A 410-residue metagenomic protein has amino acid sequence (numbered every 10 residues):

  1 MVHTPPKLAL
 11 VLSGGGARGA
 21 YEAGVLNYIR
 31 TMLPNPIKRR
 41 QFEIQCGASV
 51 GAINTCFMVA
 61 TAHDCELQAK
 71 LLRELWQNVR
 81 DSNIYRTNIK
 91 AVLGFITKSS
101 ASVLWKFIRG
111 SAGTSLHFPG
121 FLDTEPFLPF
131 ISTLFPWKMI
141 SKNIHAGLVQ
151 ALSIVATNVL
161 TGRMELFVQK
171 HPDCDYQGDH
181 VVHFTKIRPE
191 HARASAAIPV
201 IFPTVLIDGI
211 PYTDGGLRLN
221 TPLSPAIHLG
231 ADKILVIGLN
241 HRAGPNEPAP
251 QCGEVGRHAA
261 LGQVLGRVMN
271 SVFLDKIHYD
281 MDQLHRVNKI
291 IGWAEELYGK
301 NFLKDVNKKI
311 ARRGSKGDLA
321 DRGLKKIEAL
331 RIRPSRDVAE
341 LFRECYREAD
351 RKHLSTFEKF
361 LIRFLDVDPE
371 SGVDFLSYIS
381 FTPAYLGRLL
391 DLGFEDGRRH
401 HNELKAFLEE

Functional and structural regions predicted by a protein language model:
H3-P5, P36-Q41, N143-Q150, R322-K326: Short helix-terminating capping/connector loops at secondary-structure junctions
H3-V11, G16-P119, E125, I131 (+6 more regions): Patatin-like phospholipase
A9-L12, E43-S49, A151-T157, A329-R333: Extended hydrophobic secondary-structure segments that form protein cores and membrane-embedded regions
S82-K90, W137-A151: A short alpha-helix-loop-beta-strand transition element characteristic of N-terminal alpha/beta dinucleotide-binding
Y85-L122, P126, L261-D280, R286-I291 (+2 more regions): Alpha-helical membrane-targeting segments
T114-F118, L128, H145-L274, I362-F364 (+1 more regions): Active-site gating loop/helix substructures
S115-F118, E295-E410: C-terminal helical/tail subdomains of lipid-metabolizing enzymes
S141, P222-S224, K316-A320: Generic recognition of flexible, low-complexity loop/linker segments
